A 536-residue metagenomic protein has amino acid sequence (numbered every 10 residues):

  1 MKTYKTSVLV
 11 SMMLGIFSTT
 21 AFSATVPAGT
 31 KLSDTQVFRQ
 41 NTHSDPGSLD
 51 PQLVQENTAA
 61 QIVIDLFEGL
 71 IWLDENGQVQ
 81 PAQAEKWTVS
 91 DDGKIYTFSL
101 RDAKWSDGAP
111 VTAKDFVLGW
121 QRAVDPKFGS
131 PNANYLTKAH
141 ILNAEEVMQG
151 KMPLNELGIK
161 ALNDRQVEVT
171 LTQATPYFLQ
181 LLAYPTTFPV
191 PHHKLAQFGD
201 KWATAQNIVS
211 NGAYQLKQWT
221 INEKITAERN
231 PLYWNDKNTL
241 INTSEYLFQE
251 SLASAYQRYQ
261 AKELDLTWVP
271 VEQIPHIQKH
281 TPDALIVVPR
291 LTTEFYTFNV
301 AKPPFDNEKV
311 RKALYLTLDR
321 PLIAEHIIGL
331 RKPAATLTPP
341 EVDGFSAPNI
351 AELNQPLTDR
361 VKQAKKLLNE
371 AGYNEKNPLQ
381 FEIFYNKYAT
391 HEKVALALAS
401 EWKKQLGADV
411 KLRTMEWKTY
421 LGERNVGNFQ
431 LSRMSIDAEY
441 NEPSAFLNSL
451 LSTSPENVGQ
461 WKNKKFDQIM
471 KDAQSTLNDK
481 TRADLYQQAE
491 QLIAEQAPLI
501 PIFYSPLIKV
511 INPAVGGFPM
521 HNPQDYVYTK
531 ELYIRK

Functional and structural regions predicted by a protein language model:
V26, K31, K160, L357-T358 (+4 more regions): Extracytoplasmic/peripheral linker and loop segments enriched in polar/acidic and small residues with frequent Thr/Pro
N41-D91, V209-S210: N-terminal lobe/hinge region of extracytoplasmic solute-binding protein
Q78, E145, G150, L154-E156 (+6 more regions): Gly/Pro-rich hinge or "lid" segments in bacterial periplasmic/extracellular proteins
A113-G119, D164-T170, G212-A213, L240-T243 (+6 more regions): Alpha-helical secondary-structure segments
K217-E228, E245-K302, E325: Extracellular/periplasmic solute-recognition and catalytic clefts
I221, V361, K365-A438, D479 (+1 more regions): Ligand/substrate-recognition segments at binding pockets and active sites
K332-E370, Y388-K393: Structural transition elements
K509-K536: Long beta-strand-rich cores associated with HINT superfamily self-processing modules
